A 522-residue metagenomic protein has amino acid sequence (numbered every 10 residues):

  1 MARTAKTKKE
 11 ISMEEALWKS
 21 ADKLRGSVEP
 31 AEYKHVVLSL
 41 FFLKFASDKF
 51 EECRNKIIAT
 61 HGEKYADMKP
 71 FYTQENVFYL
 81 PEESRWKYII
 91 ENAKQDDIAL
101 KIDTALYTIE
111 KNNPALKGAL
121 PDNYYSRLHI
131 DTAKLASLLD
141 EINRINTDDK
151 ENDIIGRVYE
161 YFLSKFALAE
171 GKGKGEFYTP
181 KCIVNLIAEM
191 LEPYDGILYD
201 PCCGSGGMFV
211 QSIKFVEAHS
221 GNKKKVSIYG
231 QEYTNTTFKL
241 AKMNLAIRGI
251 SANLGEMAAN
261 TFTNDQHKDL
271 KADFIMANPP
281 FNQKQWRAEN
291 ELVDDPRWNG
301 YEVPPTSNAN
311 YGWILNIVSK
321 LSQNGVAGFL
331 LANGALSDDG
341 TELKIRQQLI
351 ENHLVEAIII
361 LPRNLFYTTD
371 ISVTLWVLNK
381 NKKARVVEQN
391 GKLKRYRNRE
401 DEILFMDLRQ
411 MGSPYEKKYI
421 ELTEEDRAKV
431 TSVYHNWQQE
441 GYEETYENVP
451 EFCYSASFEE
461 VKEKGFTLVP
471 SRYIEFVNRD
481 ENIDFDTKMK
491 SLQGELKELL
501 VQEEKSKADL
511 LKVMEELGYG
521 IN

Functional and structural regions predicted by a protein language model:
M1-Y194, N253-Q266, I360-R363, N381 (+3 more regions): Non-catalytic, mostly N-terminal accessory regions of nucleic-acid modification and defense proteins
A16, K23, E32-F45, F238 (+2 more regions): Conserved Class I SAM-dependent methyltransferase catalytic core
L128, D148, C202, G230-T234 (+6 more regions): Hydrophobic alpha-helical scaffolding
G173-A277, N282-L292, R297-Y301, A332-N333 (+2 more regions): Conserved S-adenosyl-L-methionine
E217, A246, P280, S319-S322 (+11 more regions): Hydrophobic alpha-helix feature that most strongly marks membrane-spanning transmembrane helices and their immediate
K271-A272, N308-N310, N324-L330, V355-E356 (+6 more regions): Active-site lining segments that contact anionic ligands and/or coordinate catalytic metals
F281-V303, N310, L343, Q348-E351 (+4 more regions): Accessory, often C-terminal, charged low-complexity segments
K284-A288, G328-F329, D338-E342, I358 (+4 more regions): Extended hydrophobic-aromatic, low-complexity segments
